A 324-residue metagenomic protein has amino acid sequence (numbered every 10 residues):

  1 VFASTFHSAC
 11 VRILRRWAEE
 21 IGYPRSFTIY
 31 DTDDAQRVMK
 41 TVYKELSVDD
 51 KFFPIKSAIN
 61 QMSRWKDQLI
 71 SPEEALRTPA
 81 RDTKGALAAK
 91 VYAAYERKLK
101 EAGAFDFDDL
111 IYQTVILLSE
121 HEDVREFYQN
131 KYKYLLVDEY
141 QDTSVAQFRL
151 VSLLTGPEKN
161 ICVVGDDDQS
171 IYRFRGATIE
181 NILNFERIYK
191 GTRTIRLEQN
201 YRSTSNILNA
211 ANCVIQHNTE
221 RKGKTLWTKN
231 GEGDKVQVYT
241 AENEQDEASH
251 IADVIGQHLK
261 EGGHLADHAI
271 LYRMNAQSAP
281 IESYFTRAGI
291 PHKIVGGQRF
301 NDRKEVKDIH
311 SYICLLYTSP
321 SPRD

Functional and structural regions predicted by a protein language model:
V1-Y134, K159, I179, K235 (+5 more regions): A basic/glycine-biased coupling hinge at the interface between accessory DNA-binding modules
T5, M39, M62, D106 (+5 more regions): Residue-level signature of catalytic and energy-coupling elements of molecular machines, predominantly ATP/GTP-dependent
A9-R16, V38-V42, Q61, L150 (+7 more regions): Alpha-helical scaffold elements adjacent to nucleotide-binding pockets in ATP/GTP-utilizing enzyme cores
C10-R15, Q169-Y172, G296-L315: Short alpha-helix plus adjacent loop in nuclease-associated cores
V137, Q141-E220, K224-N230: Conserved helicase motor core of SF1/SF2 NTP-dependent helicases
K190-R193, E198-P291, K304, L316: Helicase P-loop NTPase motor core
Y317-D324: Conserved small/polar residues in nucleotide/adenosyl-binding loops
